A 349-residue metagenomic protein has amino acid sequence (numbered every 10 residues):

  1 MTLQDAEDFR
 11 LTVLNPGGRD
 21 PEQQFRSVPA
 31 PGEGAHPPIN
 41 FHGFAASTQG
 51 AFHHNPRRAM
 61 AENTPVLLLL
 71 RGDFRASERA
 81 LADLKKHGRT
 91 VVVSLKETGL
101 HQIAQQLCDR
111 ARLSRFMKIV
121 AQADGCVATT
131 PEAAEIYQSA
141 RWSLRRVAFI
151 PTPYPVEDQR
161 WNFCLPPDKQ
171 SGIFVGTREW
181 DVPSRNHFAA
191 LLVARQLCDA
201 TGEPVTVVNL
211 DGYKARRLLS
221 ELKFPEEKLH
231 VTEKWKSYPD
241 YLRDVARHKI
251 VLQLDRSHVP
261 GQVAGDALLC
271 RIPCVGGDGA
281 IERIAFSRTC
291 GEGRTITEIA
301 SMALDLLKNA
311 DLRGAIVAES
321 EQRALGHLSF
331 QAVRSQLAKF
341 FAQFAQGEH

Functional and structural regions predicted by a protein language model:
M1-A82, K86, E292: N-terminal pre-catalytic "stem/leader" segment of glycosyltransferase-like enzymes
R26, V156-Q159, P166-L222, H230-Y238: Conserved catalytic-core segment of nucleotide-activated headgroup transferases in glycan assembly
A35, L307-A342: A charged, aromatic-enriched C-terminal amphipathic alpha-helix characteristic of glycosyltransferases across folds
G99, E132-A133, F149-N162: Short beta-strand->alpha-helix junction loop in the catalytic core of nucleotide-activated group-transfer enzymes
L113-S114, K118-R146, Y213, R217: A short, active-site helix/loop in glycosyltransferases that binds the activated sugar's phosphate group
R243-V259: Acidic donor-binding loop of glycosyltransferase active sites
I272-G277: Short hydrophobic beta-strand element within catalytic cores of glycosyltransferases and related nucleotide-activated
R283-L304: Change "using UDP/GDP/dTDP sugars" to "using nucleotide sugars
